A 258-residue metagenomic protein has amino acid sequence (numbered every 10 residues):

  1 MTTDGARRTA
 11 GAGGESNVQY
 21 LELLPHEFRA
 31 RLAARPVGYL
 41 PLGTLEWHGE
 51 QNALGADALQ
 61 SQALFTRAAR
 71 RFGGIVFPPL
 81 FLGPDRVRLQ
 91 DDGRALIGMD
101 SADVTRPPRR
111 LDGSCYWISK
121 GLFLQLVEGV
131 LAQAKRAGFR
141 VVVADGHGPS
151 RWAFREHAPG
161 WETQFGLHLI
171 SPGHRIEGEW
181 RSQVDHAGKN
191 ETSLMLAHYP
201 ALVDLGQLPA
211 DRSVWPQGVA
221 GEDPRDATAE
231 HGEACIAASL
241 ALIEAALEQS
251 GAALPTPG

Functional and structural regions predicted by a protein language model:
T2-G258: Extended, histidine- and acidic-residue-enriched regions that form the cofactor-binding/catalytic faces
